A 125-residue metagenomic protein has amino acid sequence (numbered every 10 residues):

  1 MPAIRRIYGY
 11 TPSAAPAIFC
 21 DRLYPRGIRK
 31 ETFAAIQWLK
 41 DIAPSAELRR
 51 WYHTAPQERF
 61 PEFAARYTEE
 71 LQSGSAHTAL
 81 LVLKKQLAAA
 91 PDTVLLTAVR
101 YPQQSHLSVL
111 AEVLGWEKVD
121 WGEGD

Functional and structural regions predicted by a protein language model:
M1-D125: Residues lining hydrophobic/aromatic ligand-binding pockets adjacent to catalytic sites
